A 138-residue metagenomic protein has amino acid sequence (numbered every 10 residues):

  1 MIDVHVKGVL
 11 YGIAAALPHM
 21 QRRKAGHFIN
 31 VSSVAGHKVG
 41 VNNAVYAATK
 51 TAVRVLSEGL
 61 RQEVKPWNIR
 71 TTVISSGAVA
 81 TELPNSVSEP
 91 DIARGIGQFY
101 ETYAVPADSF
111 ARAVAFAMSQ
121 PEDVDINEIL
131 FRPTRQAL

Functional and structural regions predicted by a protein language model:
M1: A hydrophobic alpha-helix adjacent to the NAD(P)-binding/active-site core of NAD(P)-dependent oxidoreductases, strongly
I13, T49: Active-site helix of classical SDR
A15-K24: A short helix-coil junction within the Rossmann-fold of NAD(P)-dependent oxidoreductases
S33: Residue(s) in the substrate-gating loop at a strand-loop-helix junction that position the organic substrate next
K38, G59-I69: Active-site-adjacent segment of SDR/Rossmann-fold oxidoreductases
K38-A44: Active-site loop immediately N-terminal to the catalytic Tyr-X3-Lys motif of short-chain dehydrogenase/reductase
I69, V73-I74, T81, A93-A137: C-terminal helical subdomain
